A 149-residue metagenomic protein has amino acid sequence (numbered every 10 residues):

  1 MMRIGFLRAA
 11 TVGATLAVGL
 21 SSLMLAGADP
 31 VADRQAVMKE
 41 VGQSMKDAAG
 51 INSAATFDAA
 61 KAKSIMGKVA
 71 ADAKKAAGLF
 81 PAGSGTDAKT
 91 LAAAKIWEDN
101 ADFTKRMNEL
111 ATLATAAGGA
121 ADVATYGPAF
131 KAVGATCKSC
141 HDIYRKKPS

Functional and structural regions predicted by a protein language model:
M2-A14: Bacterial N-terminal signal peptides that target proteins for export
V18-A28: Sec/Tat signal peptide C-region and signal peptidase I cleavage site
G27-A132, S149: Extracytoplasmic c-type cytochrome modules immediately beyond a signal peptide or single-pass transmembrane anchor
V133-Y144: The canonical Cys-X-X-Cys-His
